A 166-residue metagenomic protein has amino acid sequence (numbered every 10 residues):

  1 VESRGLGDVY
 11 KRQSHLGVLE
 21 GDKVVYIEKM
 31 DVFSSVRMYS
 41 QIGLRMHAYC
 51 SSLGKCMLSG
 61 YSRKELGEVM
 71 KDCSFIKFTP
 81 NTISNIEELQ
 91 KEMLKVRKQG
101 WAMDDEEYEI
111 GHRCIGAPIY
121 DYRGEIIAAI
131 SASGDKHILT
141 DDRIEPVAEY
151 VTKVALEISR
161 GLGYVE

Functional and structural regions predicted by a protein language model:
V1-Y10: Single conserved hydrophobic/aromatic residue that forms the stacking wall/gate of nucleotide- or nucleobase-binding
K11-H15, K98: Short N-terminal helix-loop-first-beta-strand/juxtamembrane motif that initiates sensory/input modules
L16-G21, M30: Short hydrophobic alpha-helical segments used for membrane anchoring or interfacial signaling
Y26-E28, A128: A structural microfeature
V36-Y108: Short, solvent-exposed recognition segments
G54, L58, S62, T152-S159 (+1 more regions): Short amphipathic alpha-helical signal-transduction/dimerization elements
E68, C73-S74, A155-E166: Cysteine/selenocysteine-centered motifs that mediate thiol-based redox chemistry or coordinate metal-sulfur cofactors
N85-V154: Extended hydrophobic
